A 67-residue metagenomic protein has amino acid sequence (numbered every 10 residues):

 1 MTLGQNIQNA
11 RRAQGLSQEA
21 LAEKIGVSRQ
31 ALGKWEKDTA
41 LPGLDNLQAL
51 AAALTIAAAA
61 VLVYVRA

Functional and structural regions predicted by a protein language model:
L3, Q14, S28, G43: Flexible coil/turn residues that form the inter-helical turn or adjacent wing/linker of helix-turn-helix
Q5-A22: Short basic helix-loop element that most often maps to the first helix and adjoining turn of HTH DNA-binding modules
E19, Q30, Q48: Residues within helix-turn-helix
I25-L41, V63: Recognition helix of helix-turn-helix/homeodomain-like DNA-binding domains that insert into the DNA major groove
G26, D45-A60: DNA major-groove recognition helix of helix-turn-helix/homeodomain DNA-binding modules
T55, R66-A67: Cytosol/matrix-facing amphipathic helices and coiled-coil assembly/linker segments of eukaryotic membrane proteins
